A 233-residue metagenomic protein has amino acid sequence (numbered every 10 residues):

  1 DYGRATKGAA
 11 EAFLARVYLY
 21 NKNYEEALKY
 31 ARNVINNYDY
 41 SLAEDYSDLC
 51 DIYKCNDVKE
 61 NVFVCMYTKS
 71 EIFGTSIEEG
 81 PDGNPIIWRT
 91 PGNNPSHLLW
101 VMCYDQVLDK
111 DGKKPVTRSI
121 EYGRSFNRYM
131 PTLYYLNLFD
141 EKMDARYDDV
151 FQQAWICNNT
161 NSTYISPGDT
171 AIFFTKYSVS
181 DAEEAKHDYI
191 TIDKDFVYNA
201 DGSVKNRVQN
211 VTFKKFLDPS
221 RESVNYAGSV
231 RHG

Functional and structural regions predicted by a protein language model:
D1-K7, L19-N37, E183-H187, I192-G233: Aromatic-anchored glycine-rich loop motif in surface-exposed flexible loops
K7-T191: An aromatic- and glycine-enriched ligand-binding surface/loop that stacks and positions planar moieties
